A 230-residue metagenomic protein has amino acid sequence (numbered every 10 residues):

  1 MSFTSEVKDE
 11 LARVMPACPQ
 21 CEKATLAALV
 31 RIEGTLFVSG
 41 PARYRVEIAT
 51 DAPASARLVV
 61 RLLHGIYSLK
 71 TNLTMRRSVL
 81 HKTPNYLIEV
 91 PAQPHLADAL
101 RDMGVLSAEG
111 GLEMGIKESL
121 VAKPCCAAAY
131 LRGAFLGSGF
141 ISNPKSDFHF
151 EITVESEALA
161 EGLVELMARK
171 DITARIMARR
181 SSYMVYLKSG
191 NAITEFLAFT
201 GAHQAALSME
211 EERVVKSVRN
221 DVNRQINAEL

Functional and structural regions predicted by a protein language model:
M1-R45, A49-V59, L63: N-terminal, positively charged regions that mediate nucleic acid binding
F37, I193, V222-I226: Alpha-helix boundary/capping detector
R45, M167, V218-N220: Short, intrinsically disordered/low-complexity patches at protein termini and at juxtamembrane boundaries
T50, A56-R57, R61-K82, L87-E210: DNA-contacting interfaces and partner/effector-binding or oligomerization modules in DNA-centric proteins
R213-L230: Conserved alpha/beta core segments of nucleic-acid transaction machinery
